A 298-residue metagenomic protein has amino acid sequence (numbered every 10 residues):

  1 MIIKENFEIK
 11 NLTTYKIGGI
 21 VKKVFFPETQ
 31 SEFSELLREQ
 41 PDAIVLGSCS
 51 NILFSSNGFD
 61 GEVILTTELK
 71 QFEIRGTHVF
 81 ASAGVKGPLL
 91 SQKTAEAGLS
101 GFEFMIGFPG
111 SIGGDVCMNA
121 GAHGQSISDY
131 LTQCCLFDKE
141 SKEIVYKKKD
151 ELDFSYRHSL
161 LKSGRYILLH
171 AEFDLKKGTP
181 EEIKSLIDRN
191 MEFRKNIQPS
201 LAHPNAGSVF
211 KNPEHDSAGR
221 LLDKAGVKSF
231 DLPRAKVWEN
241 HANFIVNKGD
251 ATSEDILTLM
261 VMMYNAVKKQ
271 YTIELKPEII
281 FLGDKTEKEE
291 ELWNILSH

Functional and structural regions predicted by a protein language model:
M1-V116: Anion-binding (especially nucleotide phosphate/pyrophosphate-binding) glycine-rich loop and adjoining beta-alpha core
I3, Q71-I74, L131-C134, A235-V237: Generic structural motif
K4, N11, I17, I52 (+3 more regions): Phosphate/pyrophosphate- and phosphate-bearing ligand-binding catalytic cores of soluble enzymes
G18, V24-Q30, L53-Q71, C117-K149 (+1 more regions): Structural signature of FAD isoalloxazine-binding scaffolds in flavoprotein oxidoreductases
E39, L46-S48, Y130, H203-P204 (+1 more regions): Short, basic and Ser/Thr-rich N-terminal targeting/leader segments
I52, T94, E103-I106, N119-S126 (+3 more regions): A generic local secondary-structure boundary/capping motif
G87, S91, M105, P109 (+5 more regions): Hydrophobic, well-ordered secondary-structure segments
